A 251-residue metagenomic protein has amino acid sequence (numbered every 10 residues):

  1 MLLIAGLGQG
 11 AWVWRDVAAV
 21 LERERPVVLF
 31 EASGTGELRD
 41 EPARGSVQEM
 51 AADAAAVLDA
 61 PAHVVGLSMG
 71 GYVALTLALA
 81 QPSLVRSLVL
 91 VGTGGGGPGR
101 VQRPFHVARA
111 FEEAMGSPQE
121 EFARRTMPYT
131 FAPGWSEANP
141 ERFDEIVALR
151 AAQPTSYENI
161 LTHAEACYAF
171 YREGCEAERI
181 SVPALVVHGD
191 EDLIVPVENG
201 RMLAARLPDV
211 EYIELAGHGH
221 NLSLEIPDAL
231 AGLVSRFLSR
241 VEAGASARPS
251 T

Functional and structural regions predicted by a protein language model:
M1-D40: Conserved HGGG/HGGXW glycine-rich cap/lid loop of the alpha/beta-hydrolase fold
V28-V65, G232: Active-site loop/oxyanion-hole signature of alpha/beta-hydrolase fold enzymes
G71-P82, L88: Short glycine-enriched nucleophile-adjacent loop and the immediately C-terminal alpha-helix near the catalytic center
L79, S87-G116: Flexible "cap/lid" loop of the alpha/beta hydrolase fold
E120-E176: Conserved alpha/beta-hydrolase catalytic His-Asp/Glu region
I180, V186-H188, D192: Short beta-strand/loop motif that positions the catalytic acidic residue of the alpha/beta-hydrolase fold
L193-N199: Conserved alpha/beta-hydrolase "acid-adjacent" motif
V210-T251: Catalytic active-site module of serine/aspartate enzymes centered on a nucleophile-bearing elbow/loop
